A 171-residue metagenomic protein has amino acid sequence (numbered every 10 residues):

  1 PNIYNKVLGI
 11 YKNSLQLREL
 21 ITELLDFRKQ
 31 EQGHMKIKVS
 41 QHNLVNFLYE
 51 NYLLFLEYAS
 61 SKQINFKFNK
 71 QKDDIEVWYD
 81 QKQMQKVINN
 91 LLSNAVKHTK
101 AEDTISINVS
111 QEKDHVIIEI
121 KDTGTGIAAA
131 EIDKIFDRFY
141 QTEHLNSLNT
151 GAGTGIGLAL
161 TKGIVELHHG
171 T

Functional and structural regions predicted by a protein language model:
I10-L17: Short alpha-helical segment of the dimerization/phosphotransfer core of two-component systems
R28-V39: Helix-loop junction within the histidine kinase core
K38-N43, S60, N65-I75: Conserved catalytic submotifs in the C-terminal HATPase_c
I127-F139: Short conserved segment of the HATPase_c
Y140-A152: Glycine-rich ATP-lid/hinge loop adjacent to the conserved G-boxes
G157, T161: Short alpha-helical Gxxx[C/S/T] motif in the catalytic ATP-binding
H169-T171: Glycine-rich ATP-binding loops of the HATPase_c
